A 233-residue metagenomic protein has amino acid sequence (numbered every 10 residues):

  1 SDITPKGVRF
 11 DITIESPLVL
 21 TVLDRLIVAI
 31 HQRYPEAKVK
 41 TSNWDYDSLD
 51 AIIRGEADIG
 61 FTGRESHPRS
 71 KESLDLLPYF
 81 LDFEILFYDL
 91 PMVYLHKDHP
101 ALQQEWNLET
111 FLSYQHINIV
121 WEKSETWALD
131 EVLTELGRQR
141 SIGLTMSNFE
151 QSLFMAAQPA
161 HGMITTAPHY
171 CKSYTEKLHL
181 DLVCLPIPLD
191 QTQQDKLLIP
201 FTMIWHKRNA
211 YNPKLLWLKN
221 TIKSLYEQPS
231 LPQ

Functional and structural regions predicted by a protein language model:
D2-T4, D75-H116: Flexible hinge/capping segments at coil-to-helix
G7-R69: Central regulatory/effector-binding core of bacterial HTH transcription factors
D45-S48, I53-A57, E122-V183: Hydrophobic hinge/microswitch elements
R64-E65, K97, T166-Y170: Short secondary-structure boundary segments
R69, A101-L108, L112-L136, Y211-L215 (+1 more regions): Secondary-structure junction motif
Y79-E84, D89, Q151-K207: Beta-alpha-beta core module
Y94-P100, P200-A210: A bilobed periplasmic-binding-protein/Venus flytrap-type ligand-binding module shared by bacterial periplasmic
M203, K207, Y211-P229: Bilobed periplasmic-binding protein/Venus flytrap-like ligand-binding cleft at the lobe interface of extracytoplasmic
